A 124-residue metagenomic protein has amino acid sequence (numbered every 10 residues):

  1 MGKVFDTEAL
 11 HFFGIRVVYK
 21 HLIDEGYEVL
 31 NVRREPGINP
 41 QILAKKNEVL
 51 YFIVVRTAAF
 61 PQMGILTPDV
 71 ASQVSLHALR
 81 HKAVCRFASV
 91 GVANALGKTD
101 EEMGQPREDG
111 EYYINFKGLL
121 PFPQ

Functional and structural regions predicted by a protein language model:
M1-R33: Acidic-basic catalytic patches of nuclease active cores, encompassing PD-(D/E)XK and other metal-cofactor nuclease
Y19, Y27, Y51, Y112-Y113: Sequence-level detector for tyrosine residue identity
E25, K45, R80-H81: Alpha-helix C-cap/termination motif
L30, L43-V54: Active-site beta-strand-loop-beta-strand hairpin of nuclease catalytic cores that positions key catalytic residues
P36-N39: Short acidic/glycine-enriched loop/turn segments that link adjacent beta-strands
Q41-I42, S89: Short beta-strand scaffold segments in enzyme catalytic cores
V49-Y51, V55-P106: Catalytic cores of nucleic-acid endonucleases
G104-Q124: Glycine-rich, aromatic-bearing surface loops/beta-hairpins
